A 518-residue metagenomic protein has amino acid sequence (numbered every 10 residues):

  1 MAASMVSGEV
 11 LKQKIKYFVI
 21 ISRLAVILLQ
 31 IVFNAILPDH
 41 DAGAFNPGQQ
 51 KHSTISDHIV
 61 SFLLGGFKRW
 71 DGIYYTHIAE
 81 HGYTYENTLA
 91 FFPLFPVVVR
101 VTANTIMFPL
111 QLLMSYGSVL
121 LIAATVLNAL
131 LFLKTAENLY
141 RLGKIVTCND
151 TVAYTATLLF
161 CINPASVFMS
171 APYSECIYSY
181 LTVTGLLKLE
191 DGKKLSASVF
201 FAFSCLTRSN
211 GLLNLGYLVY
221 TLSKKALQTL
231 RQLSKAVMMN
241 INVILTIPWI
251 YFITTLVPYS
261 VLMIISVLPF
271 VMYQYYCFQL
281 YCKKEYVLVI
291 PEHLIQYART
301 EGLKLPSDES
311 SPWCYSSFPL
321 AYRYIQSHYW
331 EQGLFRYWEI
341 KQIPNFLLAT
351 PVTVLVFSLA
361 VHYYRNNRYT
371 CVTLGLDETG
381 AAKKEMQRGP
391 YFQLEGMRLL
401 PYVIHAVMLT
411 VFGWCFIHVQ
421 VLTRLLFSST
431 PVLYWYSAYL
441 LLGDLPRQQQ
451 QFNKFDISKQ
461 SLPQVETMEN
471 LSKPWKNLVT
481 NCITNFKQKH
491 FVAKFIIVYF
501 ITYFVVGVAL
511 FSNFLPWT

Functional and structural regions predicted by a protein language model:
M1-D57, P258: Start-transfer (signal-anchor) and selected internal transmembrane alpha helices of multi-pass inner/ER membrane
A2, F416, Q420-T518: Transmembrane helical bundles and short interhelical boundary loops of multi-pass, membrane-embedded
A25-P38, F203-L206, G211-E378, R398 (+1 more regions): Membrane-lumen/periplasm interface segments of specific transmembrane helices in polyprenyl phosphate-linked
F33-S53, L63-T76, E86-V98, W313 (+3 more regions): Extracytoplasmic catalytic/substrate-binding loops of multi-pass membrane glycan-assembly enzymes
Q111-A123, K134, L139-I162: Transmembrane-helix signature of polytopic, membrane-embedded enzymes that assemble or transfer cell-envelope glycans
T147, G185-S196, A226: Membrane-interface transmembrane helices that cradle and orient dolichyl/undecaprenyl
A165-I177: Short acidic/glycine- and proline-prone juxtamembrane loop motifs at membrane-interface regions of multi-pass membrane
K341-G396, L409-W414, T430-Y436, L445 (+2 more regions): Hydrophobic, aromatic-rich transmembrane alpha-helices and their immediate juxtamembrane boundary segments
